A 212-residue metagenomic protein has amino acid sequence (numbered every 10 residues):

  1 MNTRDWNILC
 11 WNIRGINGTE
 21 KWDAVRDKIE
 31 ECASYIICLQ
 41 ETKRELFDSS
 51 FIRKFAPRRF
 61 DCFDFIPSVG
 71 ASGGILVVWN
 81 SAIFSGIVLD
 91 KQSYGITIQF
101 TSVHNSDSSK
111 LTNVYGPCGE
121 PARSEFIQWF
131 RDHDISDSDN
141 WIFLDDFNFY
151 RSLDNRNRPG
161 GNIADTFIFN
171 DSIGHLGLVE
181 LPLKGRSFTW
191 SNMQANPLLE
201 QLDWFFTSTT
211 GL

Functional and structural regions predicted by a protein language model:
M1-L212: A shared catalytic/ligand-binding motif for oxyanion handling
